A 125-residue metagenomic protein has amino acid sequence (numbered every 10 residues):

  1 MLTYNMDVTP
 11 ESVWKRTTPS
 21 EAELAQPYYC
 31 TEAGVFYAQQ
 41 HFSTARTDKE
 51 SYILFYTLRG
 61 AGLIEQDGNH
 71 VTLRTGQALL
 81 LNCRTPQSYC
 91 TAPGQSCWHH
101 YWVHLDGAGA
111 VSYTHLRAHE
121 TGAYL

Functional and structural regions predicted by a protein language model:
M1-T72, Q77, S88-T91: Generic protein-terminus/edge-of-domain signal
T57, V103-H104, T114: Contiguous hydrophobic segments
T85-V103, A108: Ligand-binding loop in jelly-roll beta-barrel domains
T114-T121: Conserved small/polar residues in nucleotide/adenosyl-binding loops
